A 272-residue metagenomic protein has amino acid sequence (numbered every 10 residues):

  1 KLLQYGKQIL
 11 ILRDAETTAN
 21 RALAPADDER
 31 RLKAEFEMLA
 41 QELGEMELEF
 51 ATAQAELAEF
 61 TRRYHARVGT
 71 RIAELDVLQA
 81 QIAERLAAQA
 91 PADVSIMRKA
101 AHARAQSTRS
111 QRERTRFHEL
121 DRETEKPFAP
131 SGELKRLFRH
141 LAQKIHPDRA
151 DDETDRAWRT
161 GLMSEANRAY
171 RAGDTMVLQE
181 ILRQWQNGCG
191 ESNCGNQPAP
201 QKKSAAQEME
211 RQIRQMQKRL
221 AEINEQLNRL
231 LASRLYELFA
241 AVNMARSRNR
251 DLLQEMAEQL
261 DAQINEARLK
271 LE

Functional and structural regions predicted by a protein language model:
K1-E272: C-terminal accessory/regulatory regions appended to core domains
